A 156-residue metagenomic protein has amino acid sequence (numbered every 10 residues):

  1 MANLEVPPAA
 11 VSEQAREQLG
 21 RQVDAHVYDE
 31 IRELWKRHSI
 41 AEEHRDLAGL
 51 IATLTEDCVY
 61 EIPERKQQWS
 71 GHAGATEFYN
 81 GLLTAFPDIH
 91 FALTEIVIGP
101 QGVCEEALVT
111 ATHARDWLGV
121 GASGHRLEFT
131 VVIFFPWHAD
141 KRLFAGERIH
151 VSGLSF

Functional and structural regions predicted by a protein language model:
M1-E56: Short, low-complexity N-terminal intrinsically disordered segments enriched in polar/charged residues
A2-N3, P8-A10, R126-F156: Short beta-strand edge/turn micro-motifs at domain boundaries
V27-I31, G71, G124-H125: Residue-level preference for long, well-ordered alpha-helices that form the structural scaffold of enzyme catalytic
R32-E33, D88-I89, L127-T130: Short solvent-exposed loop/turn micro-motifs enriched in small/polar/acidic residues
L47-P100, L108-H113: A solvent-exposed, acidic/Ser-Thr-rich amphipathic alpha-helical stretch
L50-T53, G99-G102, F135-F144: Short, solvent-exposed coil/turn segments at beta-strand boundaries
D88, T110-H125, S155: Short, cysteine-centered beta-strand-loop-beta hairpins and adjacent loop/turn segments enriched in charged/polar
